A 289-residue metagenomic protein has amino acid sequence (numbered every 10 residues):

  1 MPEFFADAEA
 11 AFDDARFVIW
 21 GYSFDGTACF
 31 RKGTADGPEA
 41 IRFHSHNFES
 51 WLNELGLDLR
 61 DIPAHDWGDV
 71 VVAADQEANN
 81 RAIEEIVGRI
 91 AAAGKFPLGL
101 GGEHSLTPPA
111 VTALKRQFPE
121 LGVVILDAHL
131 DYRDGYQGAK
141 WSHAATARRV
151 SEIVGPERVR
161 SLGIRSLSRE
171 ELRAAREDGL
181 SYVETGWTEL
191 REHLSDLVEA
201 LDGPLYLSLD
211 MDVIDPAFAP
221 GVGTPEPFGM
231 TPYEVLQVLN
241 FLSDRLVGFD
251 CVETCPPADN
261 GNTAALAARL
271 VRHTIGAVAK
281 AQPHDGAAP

Functional and structural regions predicted by a protein language model:
M1-P289: Conserved alpha-helical scaffold segments that buttress catalytic/binding sites
